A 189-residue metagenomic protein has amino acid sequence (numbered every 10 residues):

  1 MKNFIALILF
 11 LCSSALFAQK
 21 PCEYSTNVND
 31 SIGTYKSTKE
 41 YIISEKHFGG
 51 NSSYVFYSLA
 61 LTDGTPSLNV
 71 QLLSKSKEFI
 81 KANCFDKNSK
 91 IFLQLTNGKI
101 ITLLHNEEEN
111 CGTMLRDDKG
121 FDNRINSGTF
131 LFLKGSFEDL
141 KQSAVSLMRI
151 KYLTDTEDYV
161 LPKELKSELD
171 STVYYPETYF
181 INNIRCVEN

Functional and structural regions predicted by a protein language model:
M1-Y24: Bacterial Sec-dependent N-terminal signal peptides
Q19-K87: An ectodomain-focused feature that recognizes extracytoplasmic/extracellular
V28-Y35, F92-Q94, K119-F121: Extracellular/mature segments of secreted proteins
H47, N83-S89, Q94-L95, E164-T172 (+1 more regions): Long amphipathic alpha-helical tracts in eukaryotic proteins
E78-G112: Mid-length scaffold segments of soluble, non-membrane domains
K99, L103-N189: Internal interaction segment
